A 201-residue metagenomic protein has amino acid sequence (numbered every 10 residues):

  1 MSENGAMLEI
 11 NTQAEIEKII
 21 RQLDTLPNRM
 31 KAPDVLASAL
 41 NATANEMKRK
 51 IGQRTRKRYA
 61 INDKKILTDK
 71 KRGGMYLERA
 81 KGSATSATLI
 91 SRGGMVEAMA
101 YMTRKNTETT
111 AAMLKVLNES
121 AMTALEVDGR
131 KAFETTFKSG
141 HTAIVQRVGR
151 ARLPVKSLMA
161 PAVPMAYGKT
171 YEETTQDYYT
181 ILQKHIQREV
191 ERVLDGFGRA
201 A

Functional and structural regions predicted by a protein language model:
M1-A201: Short, Lys/Arg-rich flexible segments
